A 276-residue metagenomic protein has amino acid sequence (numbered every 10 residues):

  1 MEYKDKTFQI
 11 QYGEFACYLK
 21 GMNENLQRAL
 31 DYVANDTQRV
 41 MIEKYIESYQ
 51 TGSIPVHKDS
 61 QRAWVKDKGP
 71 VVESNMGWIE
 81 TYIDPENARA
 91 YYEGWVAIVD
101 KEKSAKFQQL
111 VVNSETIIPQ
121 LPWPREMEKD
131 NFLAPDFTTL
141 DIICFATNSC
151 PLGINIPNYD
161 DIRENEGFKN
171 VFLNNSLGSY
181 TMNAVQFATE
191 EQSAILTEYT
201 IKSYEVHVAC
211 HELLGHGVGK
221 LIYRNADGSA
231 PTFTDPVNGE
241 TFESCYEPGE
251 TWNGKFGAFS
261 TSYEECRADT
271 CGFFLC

Functional and structural regions predicted by a protein language model:
M1-F15, L213-H216, G228, F233-G239: N-terminal accessory/precursor segments of enzymes
M1-Y204: Contiguous, non-catalytic segments that form substrate-binding/exosite surfaces or channel walls
N35, E205-L221, N225, A268-D269 (+1 more regions): Active-site recognition of the HExxH zinc-binding catalytic motif
N174, A184, C210, F259 (+1 more regions): Acidic, glycine-enriched catalytic cores built around paired aspartates
G219-E265: Post-HEXXH active-site segment of zinc metalloproteases
